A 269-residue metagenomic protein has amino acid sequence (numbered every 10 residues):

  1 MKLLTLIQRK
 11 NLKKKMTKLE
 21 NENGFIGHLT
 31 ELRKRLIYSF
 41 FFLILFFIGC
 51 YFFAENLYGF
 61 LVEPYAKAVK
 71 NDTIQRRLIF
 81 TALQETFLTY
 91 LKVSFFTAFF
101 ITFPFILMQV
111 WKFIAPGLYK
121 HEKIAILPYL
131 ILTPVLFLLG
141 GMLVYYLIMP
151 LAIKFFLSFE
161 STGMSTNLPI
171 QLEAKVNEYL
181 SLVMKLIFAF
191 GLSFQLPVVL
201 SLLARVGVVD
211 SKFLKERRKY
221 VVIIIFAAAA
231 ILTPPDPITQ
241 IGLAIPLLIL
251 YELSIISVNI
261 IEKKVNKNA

Functional and structural regions predicted by a protein language model:
M1-A269: Membrane topogenic/interface segments and analogous intrinsically disordered interaction regions
